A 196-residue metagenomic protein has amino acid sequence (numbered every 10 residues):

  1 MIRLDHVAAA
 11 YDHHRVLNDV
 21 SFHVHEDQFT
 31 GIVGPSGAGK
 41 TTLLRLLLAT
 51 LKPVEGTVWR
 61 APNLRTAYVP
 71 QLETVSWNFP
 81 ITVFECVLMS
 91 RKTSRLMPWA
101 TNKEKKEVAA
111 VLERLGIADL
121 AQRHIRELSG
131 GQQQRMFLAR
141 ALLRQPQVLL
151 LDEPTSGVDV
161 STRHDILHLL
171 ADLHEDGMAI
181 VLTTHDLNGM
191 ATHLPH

Functional and structural regions predicted by a protein language model:
L48: Helix-to-loop junction immediately C-terminal to a conserved catalytic motif
L88, N102-L120: Conserved ABC ATPase "signature" region
H124-L128, Q132: Conserved ABC ATPase signature
Q145: Conserved catalytic motifs of ABC-family nucleotide-binding domains
L149-D152: Catalytic Walker B motif of ABC-type/P-loop ATPase nucleotide-binding domains
V160-T162: Helix N-cap at the start of a conserved alpha-helix in ABC-type nucleotide-binding domains
T184-H185: H-loop/switch region of ABC-family ATPase nucleotide-binding domains
